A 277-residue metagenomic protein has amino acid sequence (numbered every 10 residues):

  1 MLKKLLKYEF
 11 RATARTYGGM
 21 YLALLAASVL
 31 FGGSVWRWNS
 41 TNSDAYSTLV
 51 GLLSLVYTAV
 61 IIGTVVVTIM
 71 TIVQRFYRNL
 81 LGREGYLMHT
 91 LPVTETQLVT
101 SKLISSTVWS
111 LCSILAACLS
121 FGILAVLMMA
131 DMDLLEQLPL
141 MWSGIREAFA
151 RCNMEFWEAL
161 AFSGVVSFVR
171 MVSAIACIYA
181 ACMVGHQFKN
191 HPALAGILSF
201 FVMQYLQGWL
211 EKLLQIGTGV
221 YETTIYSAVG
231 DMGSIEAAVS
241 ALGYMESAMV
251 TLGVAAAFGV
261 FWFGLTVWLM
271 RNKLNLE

Functional and structural regions predicted by a protein language model:
M1-G85, E95-E277: Hydrophobic alpha-helical transmembrane segments of membrane proteins
